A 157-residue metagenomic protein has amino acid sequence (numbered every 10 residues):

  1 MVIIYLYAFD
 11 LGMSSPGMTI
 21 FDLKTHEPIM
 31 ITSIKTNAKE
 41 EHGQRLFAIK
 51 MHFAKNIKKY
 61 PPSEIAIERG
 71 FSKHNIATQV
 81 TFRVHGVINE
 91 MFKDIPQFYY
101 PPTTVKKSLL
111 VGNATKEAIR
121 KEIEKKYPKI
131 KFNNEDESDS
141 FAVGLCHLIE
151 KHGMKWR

Functional and structural regions predicted by a protein language model:
M1-R157: Phosphate- and other anionic-substrate recognition elements at nucleic-acid/protein interfaces
